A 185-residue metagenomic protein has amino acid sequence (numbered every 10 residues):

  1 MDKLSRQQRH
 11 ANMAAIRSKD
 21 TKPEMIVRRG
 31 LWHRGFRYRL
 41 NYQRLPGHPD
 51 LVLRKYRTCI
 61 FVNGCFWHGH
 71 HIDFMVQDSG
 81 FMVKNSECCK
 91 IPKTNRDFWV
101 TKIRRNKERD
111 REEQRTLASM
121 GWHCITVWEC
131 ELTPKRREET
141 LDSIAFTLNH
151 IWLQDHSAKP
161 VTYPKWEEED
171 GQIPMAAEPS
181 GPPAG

Functional and structural regions predicted by a protein language model:
M1-T126, C130-G185: Nucleic-acid endo/exonuclease domains
